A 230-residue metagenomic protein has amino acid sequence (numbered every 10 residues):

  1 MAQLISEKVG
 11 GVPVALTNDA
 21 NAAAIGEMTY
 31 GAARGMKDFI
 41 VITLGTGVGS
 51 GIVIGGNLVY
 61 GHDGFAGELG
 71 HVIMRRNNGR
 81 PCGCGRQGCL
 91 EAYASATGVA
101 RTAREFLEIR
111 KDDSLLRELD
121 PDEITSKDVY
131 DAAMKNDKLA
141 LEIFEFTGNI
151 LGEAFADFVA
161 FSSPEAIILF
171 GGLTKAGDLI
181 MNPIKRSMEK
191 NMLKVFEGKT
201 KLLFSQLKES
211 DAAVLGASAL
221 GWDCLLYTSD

Functional and structural regions predicted by a protein language model:
A2-V14, G26-M36, R76-C82, R86-S229: ATP-binding/phosphotransfer module of carbohydrate and carboxylate kinases, centering on a glycine-rich
D19, G45, A217: Active-site glycine-centered loops adjacent to acidic/histidine catalytic or metal-binding residues that shape
A20, Y60-G61, F146: A short, flexible low-complexity segment enriched in Lys/Arg and Gly/Pro that occurs in N-terminal basic tails
A22-A24: Acidic/histidine-rich catalytic cores of soluble enzymes
R34-Y93: Glycine-rich phosphate-binding loop of actin/hexokinase-like ATP-binding domains
